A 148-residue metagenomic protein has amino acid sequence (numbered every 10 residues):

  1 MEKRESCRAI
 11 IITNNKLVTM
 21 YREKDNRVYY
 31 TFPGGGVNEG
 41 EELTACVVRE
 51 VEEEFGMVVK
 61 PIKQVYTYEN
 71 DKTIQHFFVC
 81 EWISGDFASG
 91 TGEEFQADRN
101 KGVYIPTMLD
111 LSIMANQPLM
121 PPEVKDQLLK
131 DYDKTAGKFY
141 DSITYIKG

Functional and structural regions predicted by a protein language model:
M1-V18, E39: Conserved N-terminal beta-strand and adjoining loop/helix that marks the start of the Nudix/MutT-like hydrolase domain
N14, K24-N26, N70-K72: Short strand-connecting beta-turns/loops that link adjacent beta-strands
D25-V28, F87: A conserved beta-turn-beta hairpin within the catalytic core of GNAT-like acetyltransferases that forms part
T31-P33: A short gly/proline-enriched turn/hairpin at secondary-structure junctions
V37-K60, E69-M120: Unchanged
M120-G148: Charged phosphate-binding loop/patch that engages nucleotide di/tri-phosphates or the phosphate backbone of nucleic
